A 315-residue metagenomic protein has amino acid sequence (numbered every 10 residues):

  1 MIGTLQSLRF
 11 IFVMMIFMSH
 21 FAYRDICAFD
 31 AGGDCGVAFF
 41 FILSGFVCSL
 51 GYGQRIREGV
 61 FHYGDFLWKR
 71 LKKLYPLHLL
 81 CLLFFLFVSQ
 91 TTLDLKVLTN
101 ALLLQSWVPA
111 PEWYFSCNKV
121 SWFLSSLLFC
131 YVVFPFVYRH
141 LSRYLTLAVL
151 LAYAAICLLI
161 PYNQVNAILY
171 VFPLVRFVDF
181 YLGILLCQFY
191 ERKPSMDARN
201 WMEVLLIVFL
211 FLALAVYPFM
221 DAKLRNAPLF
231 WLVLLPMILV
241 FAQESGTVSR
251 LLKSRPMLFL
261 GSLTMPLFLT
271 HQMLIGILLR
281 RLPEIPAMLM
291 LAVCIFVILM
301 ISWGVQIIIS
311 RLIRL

Functional and structural regions predicted by a protein language model:
I2-I56, K72-L79, N100-Q105, W303: Functionally critical transmembrane alpha-helices in membrane proteins and complexes, commonly lining
G3, D25-V37, P111-S126, Y162-L182 (+3 more regions): Interfacial loop-to-helix transition and helix-capping segments at the boundaries of transmembrane helices
M14, L79-F87, V132-F136, A155 (+4 more regions): Generic alpha-helical transmembrane segments of integral inner-membrane proteins, especially permease/transport modules
M14-F21, F87, L104-V108, L150-N163 (+2 more regions): Aromatic-anchored segments of alpha-helical transmembrane domains
S49-G53, Y63-W68, L74-L128, Y144 (+3 more regions): Membrane-interface helix-loop-helix regions
S49-R57, F87-Q90, F136-L141, P161-Y162 (+5 more regions): Structural signal for the C-terminal ends of transmembrane alpha-helices and the immediately following loop
T91, F180, I207-R311: Alpha-helical transmembrane segments of multi-pass integral membrane proteins
L128-A154, C187-L205, P283-A287: Solvent-exposed interhelical
